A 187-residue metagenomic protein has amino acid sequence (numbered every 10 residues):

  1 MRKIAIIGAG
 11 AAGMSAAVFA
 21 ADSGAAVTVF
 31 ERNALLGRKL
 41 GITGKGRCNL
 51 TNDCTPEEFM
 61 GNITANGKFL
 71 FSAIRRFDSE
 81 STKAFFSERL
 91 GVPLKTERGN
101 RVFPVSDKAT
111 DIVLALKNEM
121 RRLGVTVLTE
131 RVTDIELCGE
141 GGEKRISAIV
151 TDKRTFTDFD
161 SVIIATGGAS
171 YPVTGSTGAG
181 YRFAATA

Functional and structural regions predicted by a protein language model:
R2-V29: N-terminal Rossmann-like FAD-binding beta1-loop-alpha1 element of flavoenzymes
S15, F19, L40, V162 (+1 more regions): Hydrophobic/aromatic ligand-binding patch that stacks against planar heteroaromatic rings of cofactors or nucleotides
A21-K45: Glycine-rich FAD pyrophosphate-binding loop
R47-T96: Glycine-rich active-site loop/strand segments that organize a redox cofactor
L70-D78, G99-N118, Y171-S176: Short beta-strand to alpha-helix junction loop
L94-G99, V162-T166: Short beta-strands and strand-loop turn motifs
T110-D111, A115, E119-A187: Predominantly flavin-linked oxidoreductase catalytic cores and closely associated redox partners
